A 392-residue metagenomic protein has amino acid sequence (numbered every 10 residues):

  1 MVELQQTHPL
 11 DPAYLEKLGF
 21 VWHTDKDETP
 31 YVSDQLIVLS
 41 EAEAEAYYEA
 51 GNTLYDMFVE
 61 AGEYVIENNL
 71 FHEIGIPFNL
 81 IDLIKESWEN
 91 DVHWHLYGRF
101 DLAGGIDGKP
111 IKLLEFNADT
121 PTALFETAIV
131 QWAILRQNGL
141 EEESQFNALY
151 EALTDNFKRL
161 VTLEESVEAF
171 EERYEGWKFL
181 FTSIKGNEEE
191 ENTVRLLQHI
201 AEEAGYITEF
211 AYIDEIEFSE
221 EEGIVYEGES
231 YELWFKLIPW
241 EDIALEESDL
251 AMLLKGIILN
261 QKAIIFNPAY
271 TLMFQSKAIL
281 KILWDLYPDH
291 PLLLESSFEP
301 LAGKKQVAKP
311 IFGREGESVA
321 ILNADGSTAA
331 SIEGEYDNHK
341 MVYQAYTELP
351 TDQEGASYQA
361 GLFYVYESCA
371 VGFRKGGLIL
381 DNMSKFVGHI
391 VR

Functional and structural regions predicted by a protein language model:
M1-R392: Preference for protein termini
